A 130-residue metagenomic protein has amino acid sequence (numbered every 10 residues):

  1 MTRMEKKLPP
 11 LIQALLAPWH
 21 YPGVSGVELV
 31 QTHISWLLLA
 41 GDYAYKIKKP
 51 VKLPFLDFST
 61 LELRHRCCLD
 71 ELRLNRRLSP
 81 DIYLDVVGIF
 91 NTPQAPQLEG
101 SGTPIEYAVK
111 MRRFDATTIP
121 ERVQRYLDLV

Functional and structural regions predicted by a protein language model:
M1-R3: Short, Lys/Arg-enriched N-terminal segments with co-localized hydrophobic residues within the first ~10-30 amino acids
K7-V130: Conserved ATP-binding subdomain of kinase catalytic cores across diverse folds
